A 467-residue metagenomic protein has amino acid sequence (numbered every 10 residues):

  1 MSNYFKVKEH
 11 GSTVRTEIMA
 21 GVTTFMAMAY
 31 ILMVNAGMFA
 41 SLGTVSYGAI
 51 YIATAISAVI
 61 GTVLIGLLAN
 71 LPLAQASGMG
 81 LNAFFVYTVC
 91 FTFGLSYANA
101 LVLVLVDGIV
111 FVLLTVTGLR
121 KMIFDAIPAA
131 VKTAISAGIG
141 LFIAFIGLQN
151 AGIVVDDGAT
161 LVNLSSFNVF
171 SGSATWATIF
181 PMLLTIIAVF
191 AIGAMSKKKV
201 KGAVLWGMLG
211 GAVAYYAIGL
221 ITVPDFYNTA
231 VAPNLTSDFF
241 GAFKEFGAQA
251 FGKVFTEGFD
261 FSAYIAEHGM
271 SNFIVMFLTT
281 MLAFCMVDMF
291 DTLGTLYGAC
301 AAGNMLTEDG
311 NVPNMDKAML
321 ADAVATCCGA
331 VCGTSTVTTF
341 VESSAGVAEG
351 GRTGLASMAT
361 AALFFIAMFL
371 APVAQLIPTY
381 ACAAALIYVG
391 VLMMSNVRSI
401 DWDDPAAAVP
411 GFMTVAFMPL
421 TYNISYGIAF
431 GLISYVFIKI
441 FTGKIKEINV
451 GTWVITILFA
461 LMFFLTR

Functional and structural regions predicted by a protein language model:
M1-A49, S165-F170, M208-D316, F459-L461: Helix-loop-helix hairpins and the membrane-proximal interhelical loops of multi-pass alpha-helical transport proteins
S2-N35, S57, G78-Y87, F91-I139 (+1 more regions): Helix-loop-helix junctions within the multi-pass membrane cores of secondary transporters/permeases
M26-Y30, L68-G78, F111-L114, K199-V200 (+4 more regions): Short helix-coil transition sites and intra-membrane helix breaks within transmembrane domains of multi-pass
G43-V63: Loop-to-helix transition at the N-terminal end of transmembrane alpha-helices
G61-L73, G193-S196, A283-D291, D322-C332 (+3 more regions): Transmembrane alpha-helix interface/packing and boundary motifs in multi-pass membrane proteins, characterized by
N82-T92, V112-R120, T160-S171, K199-V204 (+6 more regions): Alpha-helical membrane-embedding segments and immediately adjacent membrane-interface amphipathic helices
F93-A214, I221, M358-R467: Membrane-embedded alpha-helical modules
